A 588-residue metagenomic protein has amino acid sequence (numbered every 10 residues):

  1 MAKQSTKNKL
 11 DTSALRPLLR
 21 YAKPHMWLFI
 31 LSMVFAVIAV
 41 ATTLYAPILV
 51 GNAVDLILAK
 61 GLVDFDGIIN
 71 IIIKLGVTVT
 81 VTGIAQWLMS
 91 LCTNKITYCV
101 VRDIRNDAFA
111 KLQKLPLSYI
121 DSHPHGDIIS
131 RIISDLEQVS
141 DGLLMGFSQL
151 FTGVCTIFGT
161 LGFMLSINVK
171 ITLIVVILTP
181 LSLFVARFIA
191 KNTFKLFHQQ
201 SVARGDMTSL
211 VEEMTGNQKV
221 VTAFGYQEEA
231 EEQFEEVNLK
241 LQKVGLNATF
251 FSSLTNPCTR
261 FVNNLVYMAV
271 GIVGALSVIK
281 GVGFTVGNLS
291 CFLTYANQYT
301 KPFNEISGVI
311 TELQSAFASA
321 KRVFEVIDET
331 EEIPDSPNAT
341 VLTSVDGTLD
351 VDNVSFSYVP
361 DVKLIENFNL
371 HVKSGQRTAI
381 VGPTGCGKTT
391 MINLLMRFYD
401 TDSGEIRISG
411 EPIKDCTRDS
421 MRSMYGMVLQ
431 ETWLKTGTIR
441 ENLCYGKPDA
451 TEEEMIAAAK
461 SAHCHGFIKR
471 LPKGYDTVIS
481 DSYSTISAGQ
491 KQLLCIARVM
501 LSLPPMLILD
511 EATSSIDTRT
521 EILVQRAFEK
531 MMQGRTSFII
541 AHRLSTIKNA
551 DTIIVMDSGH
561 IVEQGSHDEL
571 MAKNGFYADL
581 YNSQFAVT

Functional and structural regions predicted by a protein language model:
M1-T43, L58-L75, M89-T93, T97 (+10 more regions): Membrane-integrated ABC transporters
A2-K7, Y98, N106-S130, S134-L136 (+6 more regions): Short intracellular "coupling" helices and adjacent cytoplasmic loop segments at the cytosolic face of multi-pass
P24, L28-L44, N52, K74 (+3 more regions): Transmembrane helices of ABC transporter permease
V37-Y45, T80-W87, V139-G142, G146-F158 (+5 more regions): Hydrophobic alpha-helical transmembrane bundles that constitute the permease/transmembrane domains of multi-pass
G61-D66, F163-I177, N247-K321, V326-I327: Helix-loop-helix
L117-S118, S134-L143, F147, C155 (+5 more regions): An intracellular "coupling" helix at the cytosolic face of ABC transporter transmembrane type-1 domains
D328, D335-S336, L342-T588: ABC-type nucleotide-binding domain
